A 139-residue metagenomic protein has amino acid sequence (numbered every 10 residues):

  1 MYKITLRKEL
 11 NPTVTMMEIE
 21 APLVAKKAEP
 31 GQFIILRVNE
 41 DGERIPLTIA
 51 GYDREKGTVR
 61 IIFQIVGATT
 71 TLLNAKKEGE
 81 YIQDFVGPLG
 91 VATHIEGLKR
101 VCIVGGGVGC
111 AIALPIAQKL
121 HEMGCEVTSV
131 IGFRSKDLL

Functional and structural regions predicted by a protein language model:
M1-E78, R134: Ferredoxin-reductase
A68-L139: FNR/FR-type flavoprotein reductase catalytic core
